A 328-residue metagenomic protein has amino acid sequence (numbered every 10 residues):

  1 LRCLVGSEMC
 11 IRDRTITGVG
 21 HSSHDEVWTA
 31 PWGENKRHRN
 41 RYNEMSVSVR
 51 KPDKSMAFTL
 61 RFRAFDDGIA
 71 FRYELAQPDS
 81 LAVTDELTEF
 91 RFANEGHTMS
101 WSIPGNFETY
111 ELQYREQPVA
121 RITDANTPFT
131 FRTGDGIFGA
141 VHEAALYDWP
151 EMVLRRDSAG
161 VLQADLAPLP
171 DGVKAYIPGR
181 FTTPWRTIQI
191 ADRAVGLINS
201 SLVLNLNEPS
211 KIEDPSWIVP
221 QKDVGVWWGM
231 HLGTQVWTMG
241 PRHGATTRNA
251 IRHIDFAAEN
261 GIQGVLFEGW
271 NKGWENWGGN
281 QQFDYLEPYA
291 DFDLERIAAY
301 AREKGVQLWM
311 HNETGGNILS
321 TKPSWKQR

Functional and structural regions predicted by a protein language model:
L1-G6, C10-I11: Single conserved hydrophobic/aromatic residue that forms the stacking wall/gate of nucleotide- or nucleobase-binding
V5-S7, A82, T88, M99-W101: An acidic-aromatic
V27-R41: Edge strands and adjacent loops of beta-rich recognition modules
H38-N94: Acidic, contiguous internal or C-terminal segments within carbohydrate-active enzymes that form a structured patch used
K51, A64, F90-E303: Conserved structural scaffold segments of CAZyme catalytic domains across common CAZy folds
A70-E74, I188, Q307: Residues within well-ordered beta-strands of beta-sheet-rich folds
L294-A298, E303-R328: Active-site-adjacent "subsite" loops/lids of carbohydrate-active enzymes
